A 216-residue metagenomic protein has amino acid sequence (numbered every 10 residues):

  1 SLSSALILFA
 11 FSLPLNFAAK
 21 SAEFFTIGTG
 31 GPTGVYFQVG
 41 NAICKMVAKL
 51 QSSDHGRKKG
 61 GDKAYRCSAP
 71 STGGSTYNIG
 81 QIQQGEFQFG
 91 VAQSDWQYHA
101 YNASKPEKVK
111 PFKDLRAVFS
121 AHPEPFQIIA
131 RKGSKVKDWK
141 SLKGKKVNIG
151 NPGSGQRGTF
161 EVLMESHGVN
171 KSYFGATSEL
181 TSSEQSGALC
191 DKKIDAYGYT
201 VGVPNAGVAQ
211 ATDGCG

Functional and structural regions predicted by a protein language model:
S3-P14: Bacterial N-terminal signal peptides
L13-S21: Sec/Tat signal peptide C-region and signal peptidase I cleavage site
K20-Q93: N-terminal (or domain-start) structured segment
F24-G56, E124-D191: Bilobed "Venus flytrap"/periplasmic-binding protein-like clamshell domains and structurally analogous long
T26, S68, Q88-Q93, R116-F119 (+4 more regions): Structural recognition of the beta-strand scaffold that forms the well-ordered cores of secreted hydrolase catalytic
K59-G80, N170-D191, V203-P204: Short helix-initiation/N-cap motifs at beta->coil->alpha
Q83, Q88-K108, E161-G168, C190-D191 (+1 more regions): A ligand-binding cleft/hinge motif common to bilobed small-molecule-binding domains
K108-A121: A structural signal for short loop-to-beta-strand junctions that line the ligand-binding cleft of periplasmic/secreted
